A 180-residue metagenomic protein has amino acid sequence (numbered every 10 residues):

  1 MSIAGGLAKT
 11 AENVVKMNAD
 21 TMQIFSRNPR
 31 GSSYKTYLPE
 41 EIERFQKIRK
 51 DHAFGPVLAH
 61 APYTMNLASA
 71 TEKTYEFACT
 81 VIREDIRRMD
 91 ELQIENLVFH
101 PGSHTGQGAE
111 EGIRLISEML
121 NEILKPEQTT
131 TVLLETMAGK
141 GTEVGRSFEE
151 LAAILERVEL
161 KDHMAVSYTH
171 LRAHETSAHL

Functional and structural regions predicted by a protein language model:
M1, M22-I24, V57-A61, L97-F99 (+2 more regions): Hydrophobic faces of well-ordered beta-strands that scaffold small-molecule active sites in alpha/beta enzyme cores
M1-A61, M65, S69-E84: N-terminal pre-domain/capping segments
G6-K9, T105-G108, S177: Alpha-helix capping and helix-coil boundary motifs
L67-M164: Active-site acidic/histidine proton-transfer and metal-coordination neighborhood in alpha/beta enzyme cores
T169-T176: Conserved small/polar residues in nucleotide/adenosyl-binding loops
L180: Cytosolic catalytic cores of cyclic-nucleotide second-messenger enzymes
